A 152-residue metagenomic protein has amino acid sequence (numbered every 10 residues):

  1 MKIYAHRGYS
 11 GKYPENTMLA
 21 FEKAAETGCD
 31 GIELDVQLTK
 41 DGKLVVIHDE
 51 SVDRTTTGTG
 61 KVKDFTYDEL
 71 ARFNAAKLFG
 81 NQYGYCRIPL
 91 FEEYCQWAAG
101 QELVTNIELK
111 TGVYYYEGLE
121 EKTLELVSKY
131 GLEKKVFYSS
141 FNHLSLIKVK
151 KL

Functional and structural regions predicted by a protein language model:
M1-L152: Phosphate-group recognition and catalysis centered on beta-loop-alpha active-site segments
